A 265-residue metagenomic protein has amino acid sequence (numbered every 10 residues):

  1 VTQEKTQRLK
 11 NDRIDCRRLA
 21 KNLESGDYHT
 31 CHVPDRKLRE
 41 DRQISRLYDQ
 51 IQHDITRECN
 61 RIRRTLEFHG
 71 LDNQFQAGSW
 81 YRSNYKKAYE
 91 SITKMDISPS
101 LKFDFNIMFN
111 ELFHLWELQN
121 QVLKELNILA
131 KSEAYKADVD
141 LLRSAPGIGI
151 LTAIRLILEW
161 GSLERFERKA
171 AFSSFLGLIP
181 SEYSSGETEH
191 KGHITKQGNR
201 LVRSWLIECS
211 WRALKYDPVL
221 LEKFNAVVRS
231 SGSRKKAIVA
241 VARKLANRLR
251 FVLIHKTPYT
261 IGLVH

Functional and structural regions predicted by a protein language model:
V1-H32, R39-R42, W80-A88, T188-Q197 (+1 more regions): Short alpha-helix plus adjacent loop in nuclease-associated cores
K5, D140-S144, I150, I154-R234: Phosphate-backbone recognition surface of nucleic-acid-processing proteins
D12-N22, I44-T56, M108: Acidic, Mg2+-coordinating catalytic module of metal-dependent nucleases/exonucleases that use a two-metal-ion mechanism
L23, F105, F109, L156 (+2 more regions): Short alpha-helical scaffolding segments that buttress acidic/His motifs in well-ordered protein cores
G26-H29, E58-C59, Q119, L123 (+3 more regions): Short helix-capping/linker segments at secondary-structure and domain boundaries
D49-L141: Glycine-rich, often acidic, oxyanion-interacting loops/wings at catalytic, nucleic-acid, or phospho-protein interfaces
E187, K191, K223-H265: Low-complexity, acidic/Ser/Thr- and charged residue-rich accessory regions of DNA metabolism proteins
